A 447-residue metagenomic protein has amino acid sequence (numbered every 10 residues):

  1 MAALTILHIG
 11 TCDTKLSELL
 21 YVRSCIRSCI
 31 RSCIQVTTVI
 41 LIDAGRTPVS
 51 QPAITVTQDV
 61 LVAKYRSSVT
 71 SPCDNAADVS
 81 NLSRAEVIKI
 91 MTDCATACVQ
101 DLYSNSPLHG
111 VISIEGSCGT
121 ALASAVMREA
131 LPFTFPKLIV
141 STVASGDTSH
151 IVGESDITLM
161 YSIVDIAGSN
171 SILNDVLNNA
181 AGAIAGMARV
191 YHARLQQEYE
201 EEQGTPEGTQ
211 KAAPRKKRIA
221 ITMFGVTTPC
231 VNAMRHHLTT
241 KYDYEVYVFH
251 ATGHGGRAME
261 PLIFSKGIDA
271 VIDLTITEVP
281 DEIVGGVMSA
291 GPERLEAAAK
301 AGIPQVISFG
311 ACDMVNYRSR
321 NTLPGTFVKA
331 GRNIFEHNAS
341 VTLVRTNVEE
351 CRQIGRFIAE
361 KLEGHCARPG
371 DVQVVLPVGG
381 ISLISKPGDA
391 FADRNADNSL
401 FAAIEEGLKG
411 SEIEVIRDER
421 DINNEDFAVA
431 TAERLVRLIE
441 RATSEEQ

Functional and structural regions predicted by a protein language model:
A2-P48, G110, G116, T120-E129 (+1 more regions): N-terminal phosphate-binding or glycine-rich loops at protein starts, especially the Walker A/P-loop of NTPases
L4-L7, T11-C25, V36, G286-Q447: C-terminal non-catalytic interaction/assembly regions of soluble proteins
G10-S17, S113-S124, A144, A220-V231 (+5 more regions): Gly/Ser/Thr-rich loops at beta-strand to alpha-helix junctions that form or flank small-molecule/cofactor-binding
K15-Y21, I40, V49-V56, Q210-G253 (+2 more regions): Glycine-rich phosphate/diphosphate-binding loop of Rossmann-like nucleotide-binding domains
A53-S106, V164-N179: Glycine-rich oxoanion-binding loops at beta->alpha junctions
A77-S83, G146-V226, Q353, E360: Cap/lid and interdomain-hinge subdomains that line or gate substrate/regulatory clefts in soluble alpha/beta enzymes
N81-D147: N-terminal glycine-rich phosphate/adenylate-binding segment common to multiple enzyme folds
L122-V152, T158-S162, E245-A251, R294-F309: Short, acidic/small-residue loops that bind anionic groups at enzyme active sites
